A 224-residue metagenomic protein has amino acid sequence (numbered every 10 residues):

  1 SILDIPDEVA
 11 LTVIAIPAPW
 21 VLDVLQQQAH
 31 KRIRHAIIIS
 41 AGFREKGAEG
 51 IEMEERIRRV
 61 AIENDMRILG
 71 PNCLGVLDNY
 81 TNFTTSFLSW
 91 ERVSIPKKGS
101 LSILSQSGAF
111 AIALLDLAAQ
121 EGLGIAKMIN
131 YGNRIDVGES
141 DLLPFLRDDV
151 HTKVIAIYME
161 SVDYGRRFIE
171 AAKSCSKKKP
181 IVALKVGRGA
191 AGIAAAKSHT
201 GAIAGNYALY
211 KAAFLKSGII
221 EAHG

Functional and structural regions predicted by a protein language model:
S1-G224: Catalytic-core regions of core metabolic enzymes, especially those transforming organic acids/acyl-group intermediates
